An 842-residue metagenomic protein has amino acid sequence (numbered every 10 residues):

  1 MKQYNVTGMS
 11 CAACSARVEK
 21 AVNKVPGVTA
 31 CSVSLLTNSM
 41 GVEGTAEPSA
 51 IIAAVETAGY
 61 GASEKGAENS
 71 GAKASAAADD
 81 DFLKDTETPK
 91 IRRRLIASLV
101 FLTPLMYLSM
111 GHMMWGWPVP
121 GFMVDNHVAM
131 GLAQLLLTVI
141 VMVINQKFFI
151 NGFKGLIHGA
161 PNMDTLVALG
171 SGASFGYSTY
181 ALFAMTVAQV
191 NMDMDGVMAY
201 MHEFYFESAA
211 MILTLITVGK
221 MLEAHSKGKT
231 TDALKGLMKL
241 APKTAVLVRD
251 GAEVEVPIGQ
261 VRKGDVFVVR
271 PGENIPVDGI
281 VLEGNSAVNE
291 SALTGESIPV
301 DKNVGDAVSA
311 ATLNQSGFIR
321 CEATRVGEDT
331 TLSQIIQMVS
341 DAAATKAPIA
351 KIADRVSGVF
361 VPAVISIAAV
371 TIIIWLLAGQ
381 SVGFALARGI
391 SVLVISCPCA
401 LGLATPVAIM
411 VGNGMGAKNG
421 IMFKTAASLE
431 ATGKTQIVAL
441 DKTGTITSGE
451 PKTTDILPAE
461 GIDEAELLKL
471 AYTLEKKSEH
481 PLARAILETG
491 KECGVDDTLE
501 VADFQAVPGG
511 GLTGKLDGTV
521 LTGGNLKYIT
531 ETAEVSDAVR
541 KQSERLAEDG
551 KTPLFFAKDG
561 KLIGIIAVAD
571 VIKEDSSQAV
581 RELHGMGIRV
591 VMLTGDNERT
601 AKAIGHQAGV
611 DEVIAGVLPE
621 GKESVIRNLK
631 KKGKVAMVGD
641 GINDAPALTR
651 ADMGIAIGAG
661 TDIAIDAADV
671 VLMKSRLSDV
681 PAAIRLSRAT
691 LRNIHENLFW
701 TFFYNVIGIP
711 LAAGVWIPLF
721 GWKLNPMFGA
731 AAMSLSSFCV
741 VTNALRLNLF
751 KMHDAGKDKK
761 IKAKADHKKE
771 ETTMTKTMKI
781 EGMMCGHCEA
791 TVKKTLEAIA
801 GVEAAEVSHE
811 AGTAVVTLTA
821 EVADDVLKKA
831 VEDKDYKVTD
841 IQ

Functional and structural regions predicted by a protein language model:
M1-A129, K154, K227, A252-E253 (+2 more regions): Flexible metal-binding regulatory segments at protein termini and peripheral loops
A16, T435, L516-G518, G550-T552 (+1 more regions): Conserved ATP-binding TGD loop and adjacent catalytic N/P-domain core of P-type ATPases
P26-E43, P48-S49, E203-F204, K235-D329 (+2 more regions): Conserved cytosolic catalytic loops of P-type ATPases
K90-T244, R355, G721-P726, A732: Transmembrane helix-loop-helix hairpins at the membrane interface
R93, T312, G433-L440, I446-E479 (+3 more regions): ATP-driven catalytic headpiece of P-type ATPases
M114-V128, I157, G176, M415 (+8 more regions): Membrane-embedded alpha-helical bundles of multi-pass transporters
M185-Q189, M194-D195, A210-P271, K302 (+6 more regions): Juxtamembrane coupling segments of multi-pass membrane pumps/enzymes
L293, I352, A387, A400-L474 (+4 more regions): Conserved catalytic phosphorylation-site environment of P-type ATPases
